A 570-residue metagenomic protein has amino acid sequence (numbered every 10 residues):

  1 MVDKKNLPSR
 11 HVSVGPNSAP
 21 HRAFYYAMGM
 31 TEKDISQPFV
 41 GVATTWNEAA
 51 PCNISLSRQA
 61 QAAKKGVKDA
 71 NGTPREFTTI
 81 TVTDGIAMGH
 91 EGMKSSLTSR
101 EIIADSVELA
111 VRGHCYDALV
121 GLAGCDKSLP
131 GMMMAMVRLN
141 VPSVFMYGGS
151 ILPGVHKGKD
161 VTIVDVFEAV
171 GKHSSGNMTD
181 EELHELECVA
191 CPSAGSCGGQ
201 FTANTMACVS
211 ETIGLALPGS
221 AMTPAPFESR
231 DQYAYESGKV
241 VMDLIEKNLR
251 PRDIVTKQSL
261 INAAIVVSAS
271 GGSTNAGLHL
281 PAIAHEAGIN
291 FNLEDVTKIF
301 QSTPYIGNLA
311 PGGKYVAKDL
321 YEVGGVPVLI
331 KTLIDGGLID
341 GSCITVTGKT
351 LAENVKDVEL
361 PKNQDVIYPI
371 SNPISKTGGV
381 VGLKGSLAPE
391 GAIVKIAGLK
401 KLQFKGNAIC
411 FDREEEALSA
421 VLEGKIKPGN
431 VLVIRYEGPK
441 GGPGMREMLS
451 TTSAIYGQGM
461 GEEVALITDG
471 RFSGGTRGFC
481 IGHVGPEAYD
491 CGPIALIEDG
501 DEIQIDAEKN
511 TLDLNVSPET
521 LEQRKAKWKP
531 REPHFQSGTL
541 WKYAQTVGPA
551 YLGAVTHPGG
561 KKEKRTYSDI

Functional and structural regions predicted by a protein language model:
M1-E48, C52-I54, Q59-I80, G85-I86 (+4 more regions): Catalytic or ion-coupling anion/metal-binding cores of large enzyme and transporter domains
S96-D105: Glycine-rich, highly charged phosphate/nucleotide-binding loops
V111-M132, V144-Y147: A short, small-residue-rich loop immediately preceding and capping a beta-strand
